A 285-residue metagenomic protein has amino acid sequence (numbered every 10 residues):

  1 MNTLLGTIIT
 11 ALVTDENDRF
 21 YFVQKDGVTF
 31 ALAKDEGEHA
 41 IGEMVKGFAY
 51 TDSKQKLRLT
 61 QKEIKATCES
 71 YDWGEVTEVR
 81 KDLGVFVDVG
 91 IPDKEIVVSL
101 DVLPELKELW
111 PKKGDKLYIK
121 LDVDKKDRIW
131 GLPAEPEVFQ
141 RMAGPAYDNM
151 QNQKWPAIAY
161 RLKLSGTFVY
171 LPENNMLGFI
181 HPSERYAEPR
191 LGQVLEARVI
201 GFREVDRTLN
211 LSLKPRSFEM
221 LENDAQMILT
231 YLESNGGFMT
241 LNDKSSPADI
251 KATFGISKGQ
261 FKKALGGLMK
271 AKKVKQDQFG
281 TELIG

Functional and structural regions predicted by a protein language model:
M1-G285: Single-stranded RNA-binding regions, centering on S1/OB-family and related RNA-binding modules
